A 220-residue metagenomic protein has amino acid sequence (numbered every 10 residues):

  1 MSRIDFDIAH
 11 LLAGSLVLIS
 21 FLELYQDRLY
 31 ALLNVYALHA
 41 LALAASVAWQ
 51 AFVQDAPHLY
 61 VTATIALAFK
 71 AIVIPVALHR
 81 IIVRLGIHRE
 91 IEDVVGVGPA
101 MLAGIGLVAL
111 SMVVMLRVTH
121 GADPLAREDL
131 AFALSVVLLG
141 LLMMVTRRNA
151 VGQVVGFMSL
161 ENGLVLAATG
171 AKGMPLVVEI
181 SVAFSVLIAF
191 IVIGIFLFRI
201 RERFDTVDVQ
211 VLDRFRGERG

Functional and structural regions predicted by a protein language model:
M1-G220: Alpha-helical transmembrane segments of multi-pass membrane proteins predominantly involved in bioenergetics
